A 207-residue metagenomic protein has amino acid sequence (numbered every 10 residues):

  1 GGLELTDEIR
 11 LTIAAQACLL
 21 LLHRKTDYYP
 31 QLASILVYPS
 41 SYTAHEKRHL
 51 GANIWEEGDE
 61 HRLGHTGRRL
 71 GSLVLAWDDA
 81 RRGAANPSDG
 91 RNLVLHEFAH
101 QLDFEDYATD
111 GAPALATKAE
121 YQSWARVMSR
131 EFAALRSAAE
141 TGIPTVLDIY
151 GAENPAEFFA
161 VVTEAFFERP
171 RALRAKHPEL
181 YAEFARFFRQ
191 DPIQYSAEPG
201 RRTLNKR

Functional and structural regions predicted by a protein language model:
G1-Q16, P30: Active-site loop/lid in soluble adenylation, ligation, and acyl-transfer enzymes
R10, A14-H23, S40-S88, E105-R207: Metalloprotease/metallohydrolase-associated module, dominated by Zn2+-dependent proteases
K25-Y29: Conserved, charge-rich beta-strand/loop surface module that forms ligand/interface-binding patches within domains
A33-I35: Extended, charge-biased low-complexity segments that typically form long amphipathic alpha-helices/coiled-coils
N86-D103: Short alpha-helix carrying the canonical HExxH Zn2+-binding catalytic motif
